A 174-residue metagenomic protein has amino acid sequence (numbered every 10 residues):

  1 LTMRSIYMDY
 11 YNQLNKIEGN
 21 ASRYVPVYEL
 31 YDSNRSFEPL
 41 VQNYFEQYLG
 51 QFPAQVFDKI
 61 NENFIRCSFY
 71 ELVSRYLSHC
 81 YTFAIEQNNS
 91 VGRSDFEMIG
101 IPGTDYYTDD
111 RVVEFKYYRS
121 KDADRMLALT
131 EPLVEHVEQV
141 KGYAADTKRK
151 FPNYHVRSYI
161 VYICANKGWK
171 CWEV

Functional and structural regions predicted by a protein language model:
L1-M126, E131-H136, A144: Extended alpha-helical interface modules used as scaffolds for assembling large macromolecular complexes
A128-V174: Nucleic-acid nuclease catalytic cores
